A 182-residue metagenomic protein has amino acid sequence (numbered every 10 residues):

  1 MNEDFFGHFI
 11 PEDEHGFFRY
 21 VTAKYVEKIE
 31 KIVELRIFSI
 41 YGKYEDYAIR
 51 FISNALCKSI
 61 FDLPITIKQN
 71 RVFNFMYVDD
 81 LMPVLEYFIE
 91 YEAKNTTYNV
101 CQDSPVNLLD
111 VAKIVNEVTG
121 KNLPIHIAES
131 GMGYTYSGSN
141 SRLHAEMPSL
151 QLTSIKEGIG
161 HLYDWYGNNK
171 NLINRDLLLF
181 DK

Functional and structural regions predicted by a protein language model:
M1, Y41, I65-I67: Short clusters of hydrophobic/aromatic residues that line enzyme substrate/ligand-binding pockets
M1-E34, S39, D46-Y47: Catalytic helix-loop patch of NAD(P)-dependent Rossmann-fold dehydrogenases
N2, P11, I37, C57 (+2 more regions): Short, flexible coil/turn micro-motifs enriched in small/turn-prone residues
P11-H15, F38-I49, Q69-D79, S104: Glycine-rich "substrate-gating" loop/helix at the edge of Rossmann-like oxidoreductase active sites
F17, V21-V26, F51, A55 (+2 more regions): Hydrophobic alpha-helix immediately C-terminal to the catalytic Tyr-X-X-X-Lys motif of short-chain
K24, K28, N54-C57, Y87 (+1 more regions): Residue-level signal for well-ordered alpha-helical scaffold segments within enzymatic catalytic domains
E34, D46-I49, L109, S137: Non-catalytic, surface-exposed connector residues within folded enzymatic/regulatory domains
S59-K182: C-terminal substrate-binding subdomain of Rossmann-fold SDR/epimerase-dehydratase oxidoreductases
